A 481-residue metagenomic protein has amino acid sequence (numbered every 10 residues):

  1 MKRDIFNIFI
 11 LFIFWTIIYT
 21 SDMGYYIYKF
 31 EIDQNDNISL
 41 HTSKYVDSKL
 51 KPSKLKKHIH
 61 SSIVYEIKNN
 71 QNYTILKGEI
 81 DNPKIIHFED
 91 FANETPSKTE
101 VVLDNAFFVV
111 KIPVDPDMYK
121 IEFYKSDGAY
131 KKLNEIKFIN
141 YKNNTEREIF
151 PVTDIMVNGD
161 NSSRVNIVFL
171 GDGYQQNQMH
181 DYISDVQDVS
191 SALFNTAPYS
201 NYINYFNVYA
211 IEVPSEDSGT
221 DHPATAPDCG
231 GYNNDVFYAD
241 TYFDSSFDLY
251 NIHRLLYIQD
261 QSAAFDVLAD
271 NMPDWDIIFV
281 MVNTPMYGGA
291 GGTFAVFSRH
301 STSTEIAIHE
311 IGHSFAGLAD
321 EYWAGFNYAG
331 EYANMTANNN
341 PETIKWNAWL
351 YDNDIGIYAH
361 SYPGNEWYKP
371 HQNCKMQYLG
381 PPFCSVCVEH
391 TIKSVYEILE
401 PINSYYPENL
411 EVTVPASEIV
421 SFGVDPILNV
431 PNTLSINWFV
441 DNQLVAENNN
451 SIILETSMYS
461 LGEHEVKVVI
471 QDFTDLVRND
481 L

Functional and structural regions predicted by a protein language model:
S21-E148: Extracellular glycoprotein-like low-complexity segments
G24-Y26, A319-E447, I452, V469-N479: Replace "(M1/M4/M9/M12/WLM)" with "(e.g., M1/M4/M8/M9/M12/M26/WLM)" and add "not limited to" to clarify scope
V64-I86, N144-V267: Propeptide-to-catalytic entry region of secreted or membrane-anchored zinc metalloproteases
D117-Y119, G462-K467: Exposed beta-strand face motif in extracellular beta-rich ectodomains
M179-Y182, Y287-I308: Short pre-active-site segment immediately N-terminal to the catalytic Zn-binding motif
G219-H222, Q261-F297: Catalytic zinc-binding patch centered on the HExxH motif and its immediate surroundings that defines zinc-dependent
T304-E321: Active-site recognition of the HExxH zinc-binding catalytic motif
N450-E463: Solvent-exposed segments in extracellular or luminal domains encompassing
